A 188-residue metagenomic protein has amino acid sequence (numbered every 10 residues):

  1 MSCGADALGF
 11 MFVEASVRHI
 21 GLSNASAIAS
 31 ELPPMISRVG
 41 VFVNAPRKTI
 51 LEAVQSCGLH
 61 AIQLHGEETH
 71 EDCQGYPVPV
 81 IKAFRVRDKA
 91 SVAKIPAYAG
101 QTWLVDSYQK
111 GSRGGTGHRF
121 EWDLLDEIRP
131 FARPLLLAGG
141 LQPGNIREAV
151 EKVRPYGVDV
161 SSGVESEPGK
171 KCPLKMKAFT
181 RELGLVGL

Functional and structural regions predicted by a protein language model:
M1-L188: Conserved N-terminal beta1-alpha1 strand-loop-helix module at the mouth
